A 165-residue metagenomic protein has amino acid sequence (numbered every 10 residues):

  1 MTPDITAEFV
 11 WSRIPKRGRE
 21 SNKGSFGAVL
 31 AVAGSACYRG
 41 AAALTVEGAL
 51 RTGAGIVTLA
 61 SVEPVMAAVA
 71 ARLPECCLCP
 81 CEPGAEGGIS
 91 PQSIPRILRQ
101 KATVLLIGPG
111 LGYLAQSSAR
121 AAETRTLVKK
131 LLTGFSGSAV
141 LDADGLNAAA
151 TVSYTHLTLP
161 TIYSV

Functional and structural regions predicted by a protein language model:
M1-A143, N147-L159: Small-residue (G/A/S/T)-rich helix-start motifs and N-terminal tracts that mark the onset
